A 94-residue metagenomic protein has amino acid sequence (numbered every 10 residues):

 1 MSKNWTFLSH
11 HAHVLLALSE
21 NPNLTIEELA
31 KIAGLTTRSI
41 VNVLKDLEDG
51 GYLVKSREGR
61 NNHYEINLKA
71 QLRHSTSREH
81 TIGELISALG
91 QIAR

Functional and structural regions predicted by a protein language model:
K3-H11, T25, R57-R78: Short, cationic-aromatic polyanion-contact patches
A12-L16: Pre-recognition alpha-helix immediately N-terminal to the DNA-recognition helix within helix-turn-helix or winged-helix
A17-N21: Short amphipathic alpha-helical elements of helix-turn-helix/winged-helix folds
E28-K31, E48-D49: Alpha-helical residues within the helix-turn-helix
R38: Key DNA-contact positions within bacterial/archaeal DNA-binding proteins
E48-E58: A short, conserved structural fragment
Q71-R94: Amphipathic alpha-helical dimerization/coiled-coil segments that flank or bridge DNA-binding/regulatory modules
